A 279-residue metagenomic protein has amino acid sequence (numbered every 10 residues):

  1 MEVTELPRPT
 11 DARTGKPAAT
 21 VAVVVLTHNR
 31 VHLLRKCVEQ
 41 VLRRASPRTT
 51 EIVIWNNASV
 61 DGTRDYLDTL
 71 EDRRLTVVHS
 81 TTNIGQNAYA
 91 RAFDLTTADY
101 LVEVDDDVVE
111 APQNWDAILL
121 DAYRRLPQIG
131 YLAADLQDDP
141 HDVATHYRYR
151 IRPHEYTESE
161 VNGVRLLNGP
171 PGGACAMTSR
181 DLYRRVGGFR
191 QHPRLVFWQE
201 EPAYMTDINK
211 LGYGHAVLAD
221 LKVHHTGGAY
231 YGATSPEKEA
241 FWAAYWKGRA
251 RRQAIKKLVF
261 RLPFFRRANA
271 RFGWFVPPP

Functional and structural regions predicted by a protein language model:
M1-Q40: N-proximal low-complexity "stem/linker" segments adjacent to membrane-targeting elements
Q40-T49: Short, acidic, metal-binding catalytic loop of nucleotide-sugar glycosyltransferases
N56-D65: A conserved acidic beta->alpha catalytic loop
S80-T96: Glycine-rich, basic loop-to-helix element that forms the pyrophosphate-binding segment of sugar-nucleotide handling
A98-V109: Short beta-strand-to-loop acidic/aromatic patch adjacent to the donor-nucleotide binding site
N114-H146: Conserved donor NDP-sugar-binding/catalytic core segment of glycosyltransferases
D139, E158-R180: A recurrent flexible, glycine/aromatic-enriched loop bordering the glycosyltransferase active site that acts as
H192-P279: C-terminal catalytic/acceptor-binding lobe
